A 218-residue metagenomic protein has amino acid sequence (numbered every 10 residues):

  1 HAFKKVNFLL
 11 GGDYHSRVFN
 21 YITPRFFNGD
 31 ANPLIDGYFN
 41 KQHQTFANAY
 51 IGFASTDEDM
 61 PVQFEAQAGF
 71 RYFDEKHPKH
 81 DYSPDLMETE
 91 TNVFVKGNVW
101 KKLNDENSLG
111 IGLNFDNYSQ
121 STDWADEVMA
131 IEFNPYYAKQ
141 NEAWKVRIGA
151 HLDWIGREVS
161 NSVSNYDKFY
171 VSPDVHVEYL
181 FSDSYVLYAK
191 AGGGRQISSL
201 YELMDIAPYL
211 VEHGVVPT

Functional and structural regions predicted by a protein language model:
H1, H43-A49, D85-V93, A125-I131 (+2 more regions): Residues that define the transmembrane beta-barrel architecture of outer-membrane proteins
H1-A2, A49-S55, V95-K101, F133-K139 (+3 more regions): Residues on the lipid-exposed face of transmembrane beta-strands in outer-membrane beta-barrel proteins
H1-N48, A54-E58: Membrane-proximal, glycine/serine-rich, low-complexity loop/turn segments characteristic of large bacterial
F3-K5, T56-M60, K102-E106, Q140-W144 (+1 more regions): Outer-membrane beta-barrel channels and translocator barrels
F8-G12, V62-A68, V93-V95, N107-I111 (+2 more regions): Transmembrane beta-strands of outer-membrane beta-barrel proteins
Y14-V18, D57-D59, F70-K76, F115-S121 (+4 more regions): Transmembrane beta-strands of outer-membrane beta-barrel pores
N20-G29, K76-L86, Q120-V128, E158-V171 (+1 more regions): Outer-membrane beta-barrel translocator domains and adjoining extracellular loop/strand segments of Gram-negative
Q196-T218: Outer-membrane beta-barrel signature, preferentially recognizing the C-terminal barrel domain of Gram-negative
